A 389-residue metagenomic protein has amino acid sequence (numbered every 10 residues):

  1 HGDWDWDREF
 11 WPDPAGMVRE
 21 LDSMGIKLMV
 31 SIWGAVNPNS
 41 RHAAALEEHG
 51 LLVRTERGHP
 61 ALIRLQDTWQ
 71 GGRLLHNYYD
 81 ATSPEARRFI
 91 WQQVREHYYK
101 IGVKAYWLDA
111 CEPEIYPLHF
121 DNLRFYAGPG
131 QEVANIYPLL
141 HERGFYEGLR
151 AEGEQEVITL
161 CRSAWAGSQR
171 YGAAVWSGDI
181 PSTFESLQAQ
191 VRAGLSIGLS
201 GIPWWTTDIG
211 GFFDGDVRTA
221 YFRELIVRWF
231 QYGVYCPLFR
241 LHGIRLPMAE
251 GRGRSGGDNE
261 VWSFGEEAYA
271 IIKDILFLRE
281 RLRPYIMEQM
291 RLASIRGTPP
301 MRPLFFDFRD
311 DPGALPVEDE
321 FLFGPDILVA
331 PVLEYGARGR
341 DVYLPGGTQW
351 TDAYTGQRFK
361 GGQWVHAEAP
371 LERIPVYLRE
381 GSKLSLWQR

Functional and structural regions predicted by a protein language model:
H1-I374, L378-E380, W387: Catalytic-domain carbohydrate-binding cleft regions of carbohydrate-active enzymes
